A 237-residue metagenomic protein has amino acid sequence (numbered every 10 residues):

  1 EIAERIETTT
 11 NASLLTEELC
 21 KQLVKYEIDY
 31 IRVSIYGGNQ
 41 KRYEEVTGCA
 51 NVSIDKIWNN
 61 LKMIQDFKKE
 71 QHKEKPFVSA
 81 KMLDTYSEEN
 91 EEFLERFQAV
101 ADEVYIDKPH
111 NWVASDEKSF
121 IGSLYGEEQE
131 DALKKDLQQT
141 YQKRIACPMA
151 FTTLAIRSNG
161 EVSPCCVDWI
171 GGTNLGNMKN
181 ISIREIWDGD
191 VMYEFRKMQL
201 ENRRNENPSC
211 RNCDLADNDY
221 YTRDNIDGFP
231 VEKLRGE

Functional and structural regions predicted by a protein language model:
E1-E95, D102-D107: Radical SAM/AdoMet-radical enzyme domain recognition
A12, Y86, P109-W112, D168 (+2 more regions): Short, solvent-exposed coil/turn elements at secondary-structure transition points
G38-K41, T85-E88, Y105-E127, G172: Flexible glycine/acidic-rich beta-alpha junction loops that bind and position SAM and/or redox cofactors in anaerobic
G122-Q138, D190-V191: Short, positively charged
K134-P148: Short, basic/aromatic recognition patches
P148, E161-E237: Flexible mid-to-C-terminal extensions adjoining Fe-S/redox cofactors in radical SAM and related proteins
A150-T152: Short loop/turn microsegments at loop-to-beta-strand junctions
I156-R157: Short, acidic, Ser/Thr-enriched surface-loop or helix-capping motifs
